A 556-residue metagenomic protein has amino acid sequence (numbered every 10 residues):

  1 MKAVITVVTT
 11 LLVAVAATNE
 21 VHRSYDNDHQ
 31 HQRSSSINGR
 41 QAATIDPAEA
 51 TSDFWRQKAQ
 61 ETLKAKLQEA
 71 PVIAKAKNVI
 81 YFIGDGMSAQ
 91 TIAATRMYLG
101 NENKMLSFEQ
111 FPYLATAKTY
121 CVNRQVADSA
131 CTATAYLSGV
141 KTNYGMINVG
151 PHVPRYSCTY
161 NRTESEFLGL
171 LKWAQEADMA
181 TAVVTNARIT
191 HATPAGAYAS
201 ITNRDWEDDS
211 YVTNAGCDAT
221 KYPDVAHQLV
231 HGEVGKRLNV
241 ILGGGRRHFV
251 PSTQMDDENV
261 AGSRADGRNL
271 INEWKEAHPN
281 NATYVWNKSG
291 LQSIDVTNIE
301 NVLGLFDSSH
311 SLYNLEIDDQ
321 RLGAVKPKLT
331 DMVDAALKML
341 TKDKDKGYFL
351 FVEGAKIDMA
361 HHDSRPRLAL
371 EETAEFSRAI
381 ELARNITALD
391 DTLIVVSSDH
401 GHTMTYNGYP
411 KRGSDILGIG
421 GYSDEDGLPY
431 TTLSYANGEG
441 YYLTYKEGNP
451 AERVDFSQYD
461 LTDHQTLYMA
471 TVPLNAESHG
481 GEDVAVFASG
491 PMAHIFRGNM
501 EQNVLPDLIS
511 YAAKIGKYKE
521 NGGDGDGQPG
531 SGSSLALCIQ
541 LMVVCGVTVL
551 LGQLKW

Functional and structural regions predicted by a protein language model:
K2-T18, I539-G552: Cleavable N-terminal signal peptides of Sec/SRP-targeted secreted and luminal proteins
V8-T9, V13-A74: N-terminal secretory/membrane-targeting segments
R33, A43-Q60, V72-K77, M87-I92 (+4 more regions): A post-motif C-terminal structural segment
N148-E164: His/Cys-centered metal/cofactor-coordination and adjacent catalytic loops
T181-V184: Short hydrophobic alpha-helical runs that function as membrane-insertion/retention elements
E520-M542: C-terminal GPI-anchoring signal of eukaryotic secretory precursors
